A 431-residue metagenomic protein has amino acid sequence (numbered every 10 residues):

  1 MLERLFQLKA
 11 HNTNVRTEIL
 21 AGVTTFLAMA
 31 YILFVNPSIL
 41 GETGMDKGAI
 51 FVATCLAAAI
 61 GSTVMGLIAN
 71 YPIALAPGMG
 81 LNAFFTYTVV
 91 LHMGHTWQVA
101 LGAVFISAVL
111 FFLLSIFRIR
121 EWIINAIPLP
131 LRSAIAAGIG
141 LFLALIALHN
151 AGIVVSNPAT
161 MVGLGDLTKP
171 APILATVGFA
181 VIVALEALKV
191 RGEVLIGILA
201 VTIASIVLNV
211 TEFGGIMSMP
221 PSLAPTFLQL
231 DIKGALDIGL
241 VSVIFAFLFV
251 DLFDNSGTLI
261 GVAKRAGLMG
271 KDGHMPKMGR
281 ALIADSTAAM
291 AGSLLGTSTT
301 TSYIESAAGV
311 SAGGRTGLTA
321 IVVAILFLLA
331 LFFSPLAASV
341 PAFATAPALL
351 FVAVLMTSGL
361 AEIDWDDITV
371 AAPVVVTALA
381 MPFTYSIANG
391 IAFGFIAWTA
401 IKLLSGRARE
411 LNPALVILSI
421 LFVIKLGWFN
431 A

Functional and structural regions predicted by a protein language model:
M1-A49, V162-L164, L195-G279, I420-I424: Helix-loop-helix hairpins and the membrane-proximal interhelical loops of multi-pass alpha-helical transport proteins
L2-N36, A57, G78-A136, K264-L360: Helix-loop-helix junctions within the multi-pass membrane cores of secondary transporters/permeases
I19, I39, I123, G192 (+3 more regions): Residue-level signature of catalytic and energy-coupling elements of molecular machines, predominantly ATP/GTP-dependent
V23-A30, I60-T63, L67, L148 (+3 more regions): Hydrophobic/aromatic residues within the transmembrane alpha-helices of Major Facilitator Superfamily
S38-I50, T88-V99, I238-V241, P341 (+1 more regions): Helix-coil boundary and interhelical linker segments in multi-pass alpha-helical membrane proteins
G44-T63: Loop-to-helix transition at the N-terminal end of transmembrane alpha-helices
A58-M79, L110: Juxtamembrane transmembrane-helix boundary signature
M93-V207, T211, I321-A431: Membrane-embedded alpha-helical modules
